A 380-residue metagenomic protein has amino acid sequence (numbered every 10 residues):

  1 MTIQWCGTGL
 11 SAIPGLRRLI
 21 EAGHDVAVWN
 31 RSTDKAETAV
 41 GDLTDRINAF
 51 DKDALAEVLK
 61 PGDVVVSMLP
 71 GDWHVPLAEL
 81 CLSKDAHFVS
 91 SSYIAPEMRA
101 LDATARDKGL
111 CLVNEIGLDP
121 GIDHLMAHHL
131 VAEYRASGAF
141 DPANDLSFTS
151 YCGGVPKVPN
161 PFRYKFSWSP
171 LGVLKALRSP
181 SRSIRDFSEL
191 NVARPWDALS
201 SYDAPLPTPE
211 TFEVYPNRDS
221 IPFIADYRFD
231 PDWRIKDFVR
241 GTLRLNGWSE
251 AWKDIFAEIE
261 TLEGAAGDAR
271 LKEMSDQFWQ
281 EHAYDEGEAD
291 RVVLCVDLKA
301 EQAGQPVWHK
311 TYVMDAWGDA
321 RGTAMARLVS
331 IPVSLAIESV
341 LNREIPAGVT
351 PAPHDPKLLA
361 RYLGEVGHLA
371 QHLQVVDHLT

Functional and structural regions predicted by a protein language model:
I3-T8: Conserved N-terminal Rossmann-fold NAD(P)-binding element of oxidoreductases
S11-A12: Hydrophobic/small residue at the entry helix of a nucleotide-binding pocket
V26-A39: NAD(P)-binding Rossmann-fold cofactor-contacting core
G41-A54: Rossmann-fold cofactor-recognition segment
D63-M68, V89-S90: N-terminal Rossmann-like NAD(P) cofactor-binding module of classical short-chain dehydrogenase/reductase
L80-M98: ADP-ribose/adenylate-binding Rossmann-like module
S92-L112: Rossmann-fold NAD(P)-binding glycine/threonine-rich loop
E133-T380: C-terminal catalytic/substrate-binding lobe primarily of soluble NAD(P)-dependent oxidoreductases
